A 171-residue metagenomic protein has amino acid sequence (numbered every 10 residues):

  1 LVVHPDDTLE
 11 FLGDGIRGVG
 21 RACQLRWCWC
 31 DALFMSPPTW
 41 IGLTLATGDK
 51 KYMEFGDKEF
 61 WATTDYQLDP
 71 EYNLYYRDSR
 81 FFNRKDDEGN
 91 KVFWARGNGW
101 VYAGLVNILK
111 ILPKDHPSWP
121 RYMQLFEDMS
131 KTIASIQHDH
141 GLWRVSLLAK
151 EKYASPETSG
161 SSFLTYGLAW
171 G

Functional and structural regions predicted by a protein language model:
L1-G171: Glycan-recognition and catalytic cores of secretory/periplasmic carbohydrate-active enzymes
